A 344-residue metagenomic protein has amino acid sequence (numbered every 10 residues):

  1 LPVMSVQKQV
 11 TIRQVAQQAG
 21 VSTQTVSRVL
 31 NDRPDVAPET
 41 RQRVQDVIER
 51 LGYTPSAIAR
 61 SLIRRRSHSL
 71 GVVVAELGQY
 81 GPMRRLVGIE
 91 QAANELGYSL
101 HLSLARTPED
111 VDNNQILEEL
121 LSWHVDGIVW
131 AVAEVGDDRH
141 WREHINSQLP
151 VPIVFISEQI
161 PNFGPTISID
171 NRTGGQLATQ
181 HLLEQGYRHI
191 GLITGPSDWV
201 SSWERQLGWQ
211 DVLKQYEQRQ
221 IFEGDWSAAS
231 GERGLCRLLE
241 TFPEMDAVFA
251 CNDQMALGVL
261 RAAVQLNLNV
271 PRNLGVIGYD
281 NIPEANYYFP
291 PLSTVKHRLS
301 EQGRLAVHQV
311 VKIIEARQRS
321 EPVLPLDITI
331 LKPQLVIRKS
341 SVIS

Functional and structural regions predicted by a protein language model:
L1-H68: N-terminal helix-turn-helix DNA-binding module of bacterial transcription factors
L1-Q7, T11, H68-Q180, E240: Alpha-helical recognition/docking segments in bacterial nutrient-uptake and carbohydrate-utilization systems
Q18, T23-R28, L62-G78, R84 (+2 more regions): Short beta-strand segments enriched in small/hydrophobic residues
L51, S122-H124, Q185, L238-E244 (+1 more regions): Glycine-rich phosphate-binding loop signature in dinucleotide/nucleotide-binding domains
V74-R84, L102-V111, E134, I167-L177 (+5 more regions): Hinge/beta->alpha junction and helix N-cap segments in small-molecule ligand-binding domains
H189, E217-R219, V270-V276: Short acidic capping loops at alpha-helix termini that bridge into adjacent secondary structure
C236, T241-S344: Flexible loop/turn connectors
